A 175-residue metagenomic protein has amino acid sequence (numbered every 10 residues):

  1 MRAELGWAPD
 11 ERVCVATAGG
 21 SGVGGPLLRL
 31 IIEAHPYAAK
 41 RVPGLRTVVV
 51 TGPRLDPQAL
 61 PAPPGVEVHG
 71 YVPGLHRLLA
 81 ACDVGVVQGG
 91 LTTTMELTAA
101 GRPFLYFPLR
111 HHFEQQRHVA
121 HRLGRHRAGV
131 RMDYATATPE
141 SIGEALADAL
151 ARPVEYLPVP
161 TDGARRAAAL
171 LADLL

Functional and structural regions predicted by a protein language model:
M1-V84: Donor-nucleotide binding loops and adjacent catalytic segments primarily of GT-B fold Leloir glycosyltransferases
E4, L78-A81, S141, A145 (+1 more regions): CheY-like receiver
G25, Q58, M95-E96, H121 (+1 more regions): Alpha-helical elements of the RecA-like P-loop NTPase motor core of helicases
T47, F104, G129-V130: Hydrophobic anchor at the start of a short beta-strand that flanks the dinucleotide cofactor-binding loop
H69, F107, M132-D133: Hydrophobic residues at beta-strand termini and immediately following loops that shape nucleotide-binding pockets
G74-H118: A donor-sugar binding/catalytic signature common to diverse glycosyltransferases and related nucleotide-sugar
H112-A145, T161: Change "using UDP/GDP/dTDP sugars" to "using nucleotide sugars
G143-L175: C-terminal amphipathic helix plus adjacent low-complexity, charged tail appended to glycosyltransferase catalytic
